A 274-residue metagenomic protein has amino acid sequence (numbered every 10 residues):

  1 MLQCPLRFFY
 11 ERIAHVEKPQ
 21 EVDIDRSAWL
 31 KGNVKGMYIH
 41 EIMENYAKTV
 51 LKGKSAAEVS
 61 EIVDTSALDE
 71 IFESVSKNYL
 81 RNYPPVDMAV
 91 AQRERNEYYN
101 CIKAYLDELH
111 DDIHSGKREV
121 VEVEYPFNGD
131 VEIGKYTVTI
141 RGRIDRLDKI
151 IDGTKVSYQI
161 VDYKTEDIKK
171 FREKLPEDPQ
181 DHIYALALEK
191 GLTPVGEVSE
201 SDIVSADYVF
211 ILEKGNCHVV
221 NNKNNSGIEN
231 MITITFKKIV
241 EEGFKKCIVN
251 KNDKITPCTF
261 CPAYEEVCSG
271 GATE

Functional and structural regions predicted by a protein language model:
M1-E274: RecB-family 4Fe-4S metal-dependent nuclease core
